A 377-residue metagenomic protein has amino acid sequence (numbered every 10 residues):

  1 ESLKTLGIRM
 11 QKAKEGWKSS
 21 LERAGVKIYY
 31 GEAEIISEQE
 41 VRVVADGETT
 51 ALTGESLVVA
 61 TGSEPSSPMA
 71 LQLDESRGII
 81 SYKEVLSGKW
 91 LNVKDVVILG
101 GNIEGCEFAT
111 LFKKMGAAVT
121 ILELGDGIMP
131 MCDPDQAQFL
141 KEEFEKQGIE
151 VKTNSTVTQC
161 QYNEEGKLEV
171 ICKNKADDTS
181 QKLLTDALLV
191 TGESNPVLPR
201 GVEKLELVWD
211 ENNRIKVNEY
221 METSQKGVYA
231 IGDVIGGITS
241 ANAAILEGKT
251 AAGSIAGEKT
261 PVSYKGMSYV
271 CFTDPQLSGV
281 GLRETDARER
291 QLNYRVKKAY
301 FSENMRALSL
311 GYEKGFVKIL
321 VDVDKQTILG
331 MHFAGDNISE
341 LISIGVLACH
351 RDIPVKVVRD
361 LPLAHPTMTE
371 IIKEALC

Functional and structural regions predicted by a protein language model:
E1-G54, C132-S155, E284-E289, E374: N-terminal Rossmann-like dinucleotide/flavin-binding domain of flavoprotein oxidoreductases that bind FAD/FMN
I8-K14, K18, L86-S87, V93-V97 (+4 more regions): Rossmann-like dinucleotide-binding cores of NAD(P)H-dependent redox enzymes
Y30-E32, S37, T61, S81-K83 (+4 more regions): Short loop/edge segments at beta-strand edges and connector loops that shape dinucleotide/nucleotide cofactor-binding
G47-S56, D177-A187, S224: Core beta-strand elements of the Rossmann-like FAD/NAD(P) dinucleotide-binding domain in flavoenzyme oxidoreductases
V59, L99-G100: Conserved N-terminal Rossmann-fold NAD(P)-binding element of oxidoreductases
P65, N102-E104, D135, N195 (+1 more regions): Residue-level detector of alpha-helix initiation sites
D74-V93, K182-I255: FAD-site-proximal beta/loop scaffold in flavoenzymes
F272-C377: Flexible, glycine-rich terminal cap/loop adjacent to redox cofactors in electron-transfer oxidoreductases
